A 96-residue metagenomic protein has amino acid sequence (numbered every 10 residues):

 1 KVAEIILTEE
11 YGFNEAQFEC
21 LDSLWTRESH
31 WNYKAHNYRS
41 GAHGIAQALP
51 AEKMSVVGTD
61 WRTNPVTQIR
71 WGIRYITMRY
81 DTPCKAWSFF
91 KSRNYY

Functional and structural regions predicted by a protein language model:
K1-Y96: Peptidoglycan cell-wall recognition and remodeling modules
